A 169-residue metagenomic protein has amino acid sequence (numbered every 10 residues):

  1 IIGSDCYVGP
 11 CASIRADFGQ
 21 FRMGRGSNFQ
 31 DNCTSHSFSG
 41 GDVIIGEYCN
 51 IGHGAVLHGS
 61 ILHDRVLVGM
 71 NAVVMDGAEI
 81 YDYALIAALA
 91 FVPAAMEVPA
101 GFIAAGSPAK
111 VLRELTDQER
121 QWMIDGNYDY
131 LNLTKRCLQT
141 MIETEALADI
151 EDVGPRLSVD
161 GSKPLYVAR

Functional and structural regions predicted by a protein language model:
I1-S37: A positional/architectural concept
D17, D31-C33, S37-F38, D42-I45 (+1 more regions): Glycine-rich hexapeptide-repeat left-handed beta-helix
